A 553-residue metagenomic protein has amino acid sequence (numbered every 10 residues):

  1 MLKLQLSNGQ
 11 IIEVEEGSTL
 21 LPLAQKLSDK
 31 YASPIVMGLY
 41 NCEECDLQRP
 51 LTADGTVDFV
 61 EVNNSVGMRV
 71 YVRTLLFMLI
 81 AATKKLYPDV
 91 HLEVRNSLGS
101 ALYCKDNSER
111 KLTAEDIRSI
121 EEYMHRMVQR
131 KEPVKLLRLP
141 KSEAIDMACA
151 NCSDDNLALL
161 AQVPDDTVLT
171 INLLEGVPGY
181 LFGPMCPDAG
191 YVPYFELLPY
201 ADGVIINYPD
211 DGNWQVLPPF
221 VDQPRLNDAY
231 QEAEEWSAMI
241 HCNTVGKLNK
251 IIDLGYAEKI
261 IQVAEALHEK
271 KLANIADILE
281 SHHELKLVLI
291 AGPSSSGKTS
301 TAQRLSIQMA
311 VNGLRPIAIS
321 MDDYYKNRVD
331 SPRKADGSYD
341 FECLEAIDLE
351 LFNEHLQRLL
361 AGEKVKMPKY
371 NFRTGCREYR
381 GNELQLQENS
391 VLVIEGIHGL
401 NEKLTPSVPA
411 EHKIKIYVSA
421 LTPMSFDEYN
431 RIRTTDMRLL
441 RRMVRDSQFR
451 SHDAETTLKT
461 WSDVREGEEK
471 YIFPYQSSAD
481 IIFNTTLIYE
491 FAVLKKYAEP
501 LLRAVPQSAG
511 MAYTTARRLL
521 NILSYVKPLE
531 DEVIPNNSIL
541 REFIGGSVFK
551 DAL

Functional and structural regions predicted by a protein language model:
M1-L76, I80-S100, E109-R110, E122-Y123: Ubiquitin-like/PB1-type beta-grasp interaction modules and other compact soluble beta-rich domains
R49, T56-M68, H91-K270, I275 (+1 more regions): Auxiliary tRNA-acceptor-end handling modules of aminoacyl-tRNA synthetases
H283, T405-L553: Conserved NTP phosphate-binding and transfer environment spanning the P-loop NTPase/kinase superfamily
V288-I290: Hydrophobic anchor at the beta1->P-loop junction of P-loop NTPases
K298: Conserved lysine of the Walker
T301, L305: Hydrophobic positions on the alpha1 helix immediately C-terminal to the Walker A/P-loop
I317, K326, D330-R373: Conserved nucleotide-sensing/catalytic segment adjacent to the nucleotide-binding pocket in NTP-handling enzymes
N353-E411, T457-Y475: Glycine-rich phosphate-binding loop used to anchor ATP phosphates in small-molecule kinases, encompassing both
